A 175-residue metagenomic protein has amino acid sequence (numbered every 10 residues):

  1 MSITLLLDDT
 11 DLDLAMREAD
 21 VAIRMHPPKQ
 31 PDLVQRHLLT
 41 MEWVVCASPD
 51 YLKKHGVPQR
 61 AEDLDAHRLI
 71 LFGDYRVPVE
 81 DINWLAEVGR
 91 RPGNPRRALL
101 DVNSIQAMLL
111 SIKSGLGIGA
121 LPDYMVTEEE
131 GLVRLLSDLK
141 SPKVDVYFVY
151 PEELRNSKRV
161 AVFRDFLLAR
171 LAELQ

Functional and structural regions predicted by a protein language model:
M1, L6, V44, D145-Y150: A general secondary-structure boundary signal
M1-P31: Central regulatory/effector-binding core of bacterial HTH transcription factors
D9, P49, E152-L154: Residue-level signal for short, function-critical loop segments
L12-M16, P28-V146, E173-Q175: C-terminal regulatory
D138-Q175: A late-sequence structural motif
